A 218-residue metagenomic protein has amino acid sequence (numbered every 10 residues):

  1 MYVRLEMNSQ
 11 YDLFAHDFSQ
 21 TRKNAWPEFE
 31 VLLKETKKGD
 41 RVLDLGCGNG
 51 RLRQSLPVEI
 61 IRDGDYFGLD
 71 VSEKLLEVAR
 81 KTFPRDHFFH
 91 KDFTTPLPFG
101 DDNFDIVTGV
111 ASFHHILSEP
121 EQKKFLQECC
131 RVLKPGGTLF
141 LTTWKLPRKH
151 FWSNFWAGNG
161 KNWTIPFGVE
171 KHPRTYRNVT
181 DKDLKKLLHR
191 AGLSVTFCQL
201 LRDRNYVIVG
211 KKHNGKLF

Functional and structural regions predicted by a protein language model:
M1-D40, G48-P96, F140-F218: Class I (Rossmann-like) S-adenosyl-L-methionine-dependent methyltransferase catalytic domain, capturing the SAM-binding
D44: Class I SAM-dependent methyltransferase core
L97-V107: A short acidic, Gly/Pro-enriched loop at the edge of an enzyme's catalytic core that lines a small-molecule cofactor
I106-P120: A short SAM/SAH-binding and catalytic strip from SAM-dependent methyltransferases
K123-P135: A short glycine-rich, Lys/Arg-flanked "PGG" loop and its adjoining helix->strand segment in the class I
